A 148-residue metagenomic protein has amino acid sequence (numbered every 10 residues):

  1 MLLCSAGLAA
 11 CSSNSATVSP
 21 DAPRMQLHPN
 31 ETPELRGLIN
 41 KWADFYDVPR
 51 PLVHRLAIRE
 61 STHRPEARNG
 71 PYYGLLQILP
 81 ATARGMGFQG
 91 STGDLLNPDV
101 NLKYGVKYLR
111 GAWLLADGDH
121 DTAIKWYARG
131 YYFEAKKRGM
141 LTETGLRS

Functional and structural regions predicted by a protein language model:
S5-H28: Bacterial Sec signal peptide processing site at the extreme N-terminus
A22-I58: Export/targeting segments at the very N-terminus of extracytoplasmic proteins
V48-H63, G105, I124-A128: Short, functionally critical alpha-helical segments immediately adjacent to catalytic or ligand/cofactor-binding
S61-R64, T82-G85, G130-F133: Solvent-exposed loop/turn segments at secondary-structure junctions within structured extracellular/periplasmic domains
E66-N69: A short gly/proline-enriched turn/hairpin at secondary-structure junctions
P71-F88: Substrate-binding/active-site groove segments that recognize and process beta-1,4-linked N-acetyl-hexosamine
G93-V100: A short, structured beta-strand-centered segment in the mid-to-C-terminal lobe of catalytic cores from group-transfer
V106-G145: Catalytic and binding regions of secreted/periplasmic enzymes and modules that target cell-wall glycans
